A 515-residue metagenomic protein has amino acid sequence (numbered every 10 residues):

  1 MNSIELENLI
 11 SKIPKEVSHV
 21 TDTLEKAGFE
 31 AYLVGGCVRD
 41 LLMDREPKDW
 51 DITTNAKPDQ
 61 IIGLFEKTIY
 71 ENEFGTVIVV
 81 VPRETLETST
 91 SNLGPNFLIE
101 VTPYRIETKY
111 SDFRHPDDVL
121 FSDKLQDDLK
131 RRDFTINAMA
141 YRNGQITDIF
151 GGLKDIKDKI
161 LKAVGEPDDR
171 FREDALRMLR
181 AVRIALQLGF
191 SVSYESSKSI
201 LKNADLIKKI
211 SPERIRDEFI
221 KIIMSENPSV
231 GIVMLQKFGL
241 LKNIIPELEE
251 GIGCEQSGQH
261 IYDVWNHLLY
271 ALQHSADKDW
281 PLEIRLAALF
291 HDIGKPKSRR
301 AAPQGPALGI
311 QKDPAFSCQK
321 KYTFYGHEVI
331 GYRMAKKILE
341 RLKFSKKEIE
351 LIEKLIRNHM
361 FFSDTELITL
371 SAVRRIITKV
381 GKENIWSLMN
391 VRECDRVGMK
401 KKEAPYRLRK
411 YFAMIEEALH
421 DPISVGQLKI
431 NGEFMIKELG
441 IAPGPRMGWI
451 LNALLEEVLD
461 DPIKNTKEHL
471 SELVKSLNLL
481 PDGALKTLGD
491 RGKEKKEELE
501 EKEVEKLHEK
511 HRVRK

Functional and structural regions predicted by a protein language model:
M1-K515: Catalytic cores of the polymerase beta-like nucleotidyltransferase superfamily and closely associated nucleotide
